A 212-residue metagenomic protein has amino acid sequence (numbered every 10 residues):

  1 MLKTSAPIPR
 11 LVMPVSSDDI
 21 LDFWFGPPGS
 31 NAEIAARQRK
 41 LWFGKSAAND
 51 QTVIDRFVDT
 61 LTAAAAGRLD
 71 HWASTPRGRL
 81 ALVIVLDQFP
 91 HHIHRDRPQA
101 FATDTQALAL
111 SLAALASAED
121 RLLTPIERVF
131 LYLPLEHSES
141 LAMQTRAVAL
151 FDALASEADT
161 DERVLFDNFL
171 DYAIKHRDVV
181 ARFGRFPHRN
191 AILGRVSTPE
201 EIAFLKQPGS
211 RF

Functional and structural regions predicted by a protein language model:
L2-L80, V85-D96, F101-F212: Intrinsically disordered, low-complexity activation-like regions
